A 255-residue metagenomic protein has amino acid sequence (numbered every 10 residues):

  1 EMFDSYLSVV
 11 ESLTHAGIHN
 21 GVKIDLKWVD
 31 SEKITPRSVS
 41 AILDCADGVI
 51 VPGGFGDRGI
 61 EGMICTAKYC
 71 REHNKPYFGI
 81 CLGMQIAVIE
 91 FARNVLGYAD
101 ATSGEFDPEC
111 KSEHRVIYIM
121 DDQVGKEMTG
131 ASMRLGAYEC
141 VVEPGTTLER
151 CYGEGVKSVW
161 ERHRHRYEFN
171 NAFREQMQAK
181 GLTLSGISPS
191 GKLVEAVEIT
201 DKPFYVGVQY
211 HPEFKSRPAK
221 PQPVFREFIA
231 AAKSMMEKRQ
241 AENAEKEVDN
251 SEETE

Functional and structural regions predicted by a protein language model:
E1-D201, Q209-E255: N-terminal beta1-alpha1 cap of cysteine-dependent amidohydrolase-like domains
